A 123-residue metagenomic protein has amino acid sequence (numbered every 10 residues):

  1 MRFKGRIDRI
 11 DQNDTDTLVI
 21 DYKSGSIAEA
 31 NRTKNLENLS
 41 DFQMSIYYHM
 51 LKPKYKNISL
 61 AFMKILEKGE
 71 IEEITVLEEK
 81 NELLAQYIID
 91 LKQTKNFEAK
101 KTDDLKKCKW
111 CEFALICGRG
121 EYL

Functional and structural regions predicted by a protein language model:
M1-L123: RecB-family 4Fe-4S metal-dependent nuclease core
